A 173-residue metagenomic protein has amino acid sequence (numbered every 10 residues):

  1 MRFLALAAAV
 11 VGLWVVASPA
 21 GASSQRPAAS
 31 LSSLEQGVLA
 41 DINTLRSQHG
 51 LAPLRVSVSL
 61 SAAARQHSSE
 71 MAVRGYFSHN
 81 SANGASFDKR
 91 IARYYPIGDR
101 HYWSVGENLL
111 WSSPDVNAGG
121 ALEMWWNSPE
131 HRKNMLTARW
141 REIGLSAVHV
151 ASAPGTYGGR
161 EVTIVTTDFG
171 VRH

Functional and structural regions predicted by a protein language model:
A5-V15: Bacterial N-terminal signal peptides
A7-A8, S59, P96, A118: Intrinsically disordered, low-complexity regions enriched in Ser/Pro/Gly/Gln/His and often acidic
A17-P19: N-terminal signal peptide c-region/cleavage motif recognized by signal peptidases
S23-Q25: Boundary of Sec targeting at the N-terminus
S30-R93, A138-V148: Short, well-ordered surface patches within globular domains
F87-H173: A well-ordered secondary-structure block
